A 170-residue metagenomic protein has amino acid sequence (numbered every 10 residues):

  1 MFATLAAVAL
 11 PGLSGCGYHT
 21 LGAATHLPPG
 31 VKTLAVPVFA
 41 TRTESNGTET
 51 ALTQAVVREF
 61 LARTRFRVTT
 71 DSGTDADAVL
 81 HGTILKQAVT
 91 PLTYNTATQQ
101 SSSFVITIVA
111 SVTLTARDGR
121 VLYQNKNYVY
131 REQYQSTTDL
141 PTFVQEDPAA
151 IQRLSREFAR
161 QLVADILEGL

Functional and structural regions predicted by a protein language model:
M1-C16: Sec-dependent bacterial lipoprotein signal peptides
A3, P37-V38, N46-T53, A76-T83 (+1 more regions): A generic short-segment signal for beta-strand/edge and adjacent turn/coil regions
A3, S155-Q161: Short linear motifs in low-complexity, proline-biased tails and propeptides
S14-R58, A62-R65, V89, D118 (+3 more regions): A structural "domain/chain start" motif
A23, T70-D71: Residue-level detector of family-conserved "landmark" positions at structurally sensitive sites
T43-Q54, S101-V105, V144-E157: Soluble non-cytosolic domains of exported or imported proteins
R63-F66, G73-T74, V79-N127, R131-A149: Surface-exposed short loop/turn segments
